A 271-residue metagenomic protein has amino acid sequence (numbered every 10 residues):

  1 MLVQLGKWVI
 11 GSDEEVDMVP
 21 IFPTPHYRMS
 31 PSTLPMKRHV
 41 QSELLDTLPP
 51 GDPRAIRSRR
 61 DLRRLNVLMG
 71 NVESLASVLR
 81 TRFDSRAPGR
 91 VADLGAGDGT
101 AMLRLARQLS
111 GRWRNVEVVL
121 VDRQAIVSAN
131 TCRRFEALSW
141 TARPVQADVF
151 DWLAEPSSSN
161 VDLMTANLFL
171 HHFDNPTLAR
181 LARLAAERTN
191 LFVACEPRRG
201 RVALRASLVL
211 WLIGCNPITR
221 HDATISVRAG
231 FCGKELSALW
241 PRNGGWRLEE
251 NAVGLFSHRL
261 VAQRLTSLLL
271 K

Functional and structural regions predicted by a protein language model:
V19-P23, Y27-L48: N-terminal auxiliary segments of SAM/dcSAM-dependent transferases
L48-R82: Class I SAM-dependent methyltransferase Rossmann-like catalytic core, especially the SAM/SAH-binding loop
A92, D98-W152: Class I SAM-dependent methyltransferase SAM/SAH-binding core
D162-P176: A short SAM/SAH-binding and catalytic strip from SAM-dependent methyltransferases
F173-A185: A short, conserved alpha-helix within the catalytic core of class I
T189-R198: Conserved beta-strand signature within the Rossmann-like core of class I S-adenosyl-L-methionine
P197-N243, E249-N251: C-terminal alpha-helical "lid/dimerization" subdomain adjacent to the S-adenosyl-L-methionine
L248-K271: Core SAM-dependent methyltransferase catalytic element
